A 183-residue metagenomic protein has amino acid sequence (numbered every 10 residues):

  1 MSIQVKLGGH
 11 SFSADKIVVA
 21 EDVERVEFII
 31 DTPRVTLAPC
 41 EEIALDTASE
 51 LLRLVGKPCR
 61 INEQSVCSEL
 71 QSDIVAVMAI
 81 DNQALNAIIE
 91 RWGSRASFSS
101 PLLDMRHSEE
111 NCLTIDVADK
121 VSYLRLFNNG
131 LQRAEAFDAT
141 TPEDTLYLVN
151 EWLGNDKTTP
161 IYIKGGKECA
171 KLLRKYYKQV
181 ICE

Functional and structural regions predicted by a protein language model:
M1-E183: Hydrophobic/aromatic-enriched cytosolic interaction surfaces used to assemble or bind macromolecules
